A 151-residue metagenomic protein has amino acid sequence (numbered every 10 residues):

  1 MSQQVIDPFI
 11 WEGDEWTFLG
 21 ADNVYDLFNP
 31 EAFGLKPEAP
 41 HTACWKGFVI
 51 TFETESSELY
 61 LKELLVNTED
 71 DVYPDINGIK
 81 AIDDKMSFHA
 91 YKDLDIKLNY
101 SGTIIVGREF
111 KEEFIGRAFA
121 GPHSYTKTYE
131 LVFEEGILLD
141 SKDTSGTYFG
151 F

Functional and structural regions predicted by a protein language model:
M1-F151: Intrinsically disordered, low-complexity acidic regions enriched in Pro/Ser/Thr
